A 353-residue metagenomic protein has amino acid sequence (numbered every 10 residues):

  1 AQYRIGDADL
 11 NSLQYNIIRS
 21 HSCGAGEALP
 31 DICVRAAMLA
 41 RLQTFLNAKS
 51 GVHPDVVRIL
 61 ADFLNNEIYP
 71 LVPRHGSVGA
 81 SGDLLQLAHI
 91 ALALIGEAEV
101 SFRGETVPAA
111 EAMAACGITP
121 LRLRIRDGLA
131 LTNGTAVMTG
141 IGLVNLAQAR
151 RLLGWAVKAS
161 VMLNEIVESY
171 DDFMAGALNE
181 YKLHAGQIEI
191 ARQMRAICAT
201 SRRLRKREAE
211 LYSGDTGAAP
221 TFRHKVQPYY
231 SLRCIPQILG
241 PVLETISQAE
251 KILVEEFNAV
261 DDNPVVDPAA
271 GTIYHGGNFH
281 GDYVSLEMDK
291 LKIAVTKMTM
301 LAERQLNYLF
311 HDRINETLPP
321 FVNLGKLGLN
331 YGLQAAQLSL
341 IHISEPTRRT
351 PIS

Functional and structural regions predicted by a protein language model:
Q2-R35: Residues that scaffold, gate, or flank divalent-cation-dependent active/transport sites
A8-S12, I32, G51-R58, G82-L85 (+11 more regions): Conserved active-site and cofactor/substrate-binding residues in soluble primary-metabolism enzymes
N16, S20-G24, F63-E67, A93 (+8 more regions): Change "in soluble alpha/beta enzymes" to "in soluble alpha/beta proteins
S22-H184: Active-site cavity-forming subdomains of large catalytic enzyme subunits
A88-I90, T296-L340: Small-residue-enriched alpha-helical segments and adjacent helix-cap loops that form tight helix-helix packing
G140, G176-E180, C234, H275-G276 (+1 more regions): Short beta-alpha connecting loops at secondary-structure transitions that line or flank enzyme active sites
N164-M300: Accessory "access/gating" subregions that flank catalytic or transport cores
I341-E345, R349-S353: Single conserved hydrophobic/aromatic residue that forms the stacking wall/gate of nucleotide- or nucleobase-binding
